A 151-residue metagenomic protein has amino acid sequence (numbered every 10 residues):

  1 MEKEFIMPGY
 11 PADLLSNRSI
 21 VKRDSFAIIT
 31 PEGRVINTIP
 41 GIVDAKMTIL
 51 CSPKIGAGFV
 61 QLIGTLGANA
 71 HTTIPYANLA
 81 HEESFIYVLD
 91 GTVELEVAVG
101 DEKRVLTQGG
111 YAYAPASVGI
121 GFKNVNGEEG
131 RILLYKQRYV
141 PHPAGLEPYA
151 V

Functional and structural regions predicted by a protein language model:
E2-V35, E129-L133, H142-A144: N-terminal accessory scaffold of Fe(II)-dependent oxygenases
K3, I42-D44, A68, L89 (+3 more regions): N-terminal auxiliary "cap/dimerization" subdomain that precedes the catalytic jelly-roll/cupin core of mononuclear
R34-Y76, E82-E83, V151: A short glycine-rich, His/Asp/Glu-containing loop-to-beta-strand
M47-I49, Q61-T65, F85-Y87, K103-V105 (+2 more regions): Conserved hydrophobic/aromatic beta-strand scaffold that supports enzyme active sites
K54, L95-V99, N124: Short acidic, glycine-rich loop/turn motifs
H71-Q108: A short beta-strand-loop-beta hairpin characteristic of the jelly-roll/cupin
T92, G145-V151: Short, intrinsically disordered, charge-balanced linker/junction segments flanking boundaries in proteins
G100-G110, A116-P143: Ligand-binding loop in jelly-roll beta-barrel domains
